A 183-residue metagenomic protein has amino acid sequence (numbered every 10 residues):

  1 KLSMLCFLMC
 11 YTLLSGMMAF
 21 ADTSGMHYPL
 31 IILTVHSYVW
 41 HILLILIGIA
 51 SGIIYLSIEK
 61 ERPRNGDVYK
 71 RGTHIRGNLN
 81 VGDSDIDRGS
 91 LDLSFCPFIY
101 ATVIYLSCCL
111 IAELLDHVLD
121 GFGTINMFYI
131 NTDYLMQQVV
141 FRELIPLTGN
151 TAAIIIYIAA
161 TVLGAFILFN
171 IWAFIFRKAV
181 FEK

Functional and structural regions predicted by a protein language model:
L5-A21: Small-polar-interrupted transmembrane alpha-helices in polytopic inner-membrane proteins
F20-P29: Juxtamembrane "helix-exit" motif on the non-cytosolic side of transmembrane helices
V35-L46: Membrane-embedded alpha-helical segments of multi-pass membrane proteins, especially the transmembrane helices
S57-R62, I171-K183: Membrane-interface capping segments at transmembrane-helix boundaries
K60-G89: Intrinsically disordered, low-complexity terminal tails and inter-domain linkers enriched for S/T/G/P/D/E
E61, G89-V103: Membrane-interfacial entry segments at the cytosolic side of transmembrane helices
F98-T102, L119-F169: Membrane-interface transmembrane-helix boundary segments in multi-pass integral membrane proteins
C108-G121: C-terminal TM-helix exit segments that contain a strictly Trp-centered aromatic cap at the helix terminus
